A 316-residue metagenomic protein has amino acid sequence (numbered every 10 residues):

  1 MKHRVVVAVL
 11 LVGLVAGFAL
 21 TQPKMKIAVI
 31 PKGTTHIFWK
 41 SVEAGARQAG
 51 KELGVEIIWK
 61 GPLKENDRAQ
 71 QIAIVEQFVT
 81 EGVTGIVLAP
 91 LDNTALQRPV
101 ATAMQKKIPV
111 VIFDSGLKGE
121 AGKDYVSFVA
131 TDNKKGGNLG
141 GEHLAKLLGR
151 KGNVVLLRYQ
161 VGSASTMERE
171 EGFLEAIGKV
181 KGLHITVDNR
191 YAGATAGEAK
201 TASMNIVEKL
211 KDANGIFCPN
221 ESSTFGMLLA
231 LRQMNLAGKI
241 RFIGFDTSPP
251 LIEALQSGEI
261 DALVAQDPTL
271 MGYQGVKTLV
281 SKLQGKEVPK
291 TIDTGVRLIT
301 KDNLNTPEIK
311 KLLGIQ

Functional and structural regions predicted by a protein language model:
K2-V5, G17-Q316: A residue-level marker of the well-folded mature domains of exported/periplasmic proteins
L10, L14-F18: Hydrophobic core
